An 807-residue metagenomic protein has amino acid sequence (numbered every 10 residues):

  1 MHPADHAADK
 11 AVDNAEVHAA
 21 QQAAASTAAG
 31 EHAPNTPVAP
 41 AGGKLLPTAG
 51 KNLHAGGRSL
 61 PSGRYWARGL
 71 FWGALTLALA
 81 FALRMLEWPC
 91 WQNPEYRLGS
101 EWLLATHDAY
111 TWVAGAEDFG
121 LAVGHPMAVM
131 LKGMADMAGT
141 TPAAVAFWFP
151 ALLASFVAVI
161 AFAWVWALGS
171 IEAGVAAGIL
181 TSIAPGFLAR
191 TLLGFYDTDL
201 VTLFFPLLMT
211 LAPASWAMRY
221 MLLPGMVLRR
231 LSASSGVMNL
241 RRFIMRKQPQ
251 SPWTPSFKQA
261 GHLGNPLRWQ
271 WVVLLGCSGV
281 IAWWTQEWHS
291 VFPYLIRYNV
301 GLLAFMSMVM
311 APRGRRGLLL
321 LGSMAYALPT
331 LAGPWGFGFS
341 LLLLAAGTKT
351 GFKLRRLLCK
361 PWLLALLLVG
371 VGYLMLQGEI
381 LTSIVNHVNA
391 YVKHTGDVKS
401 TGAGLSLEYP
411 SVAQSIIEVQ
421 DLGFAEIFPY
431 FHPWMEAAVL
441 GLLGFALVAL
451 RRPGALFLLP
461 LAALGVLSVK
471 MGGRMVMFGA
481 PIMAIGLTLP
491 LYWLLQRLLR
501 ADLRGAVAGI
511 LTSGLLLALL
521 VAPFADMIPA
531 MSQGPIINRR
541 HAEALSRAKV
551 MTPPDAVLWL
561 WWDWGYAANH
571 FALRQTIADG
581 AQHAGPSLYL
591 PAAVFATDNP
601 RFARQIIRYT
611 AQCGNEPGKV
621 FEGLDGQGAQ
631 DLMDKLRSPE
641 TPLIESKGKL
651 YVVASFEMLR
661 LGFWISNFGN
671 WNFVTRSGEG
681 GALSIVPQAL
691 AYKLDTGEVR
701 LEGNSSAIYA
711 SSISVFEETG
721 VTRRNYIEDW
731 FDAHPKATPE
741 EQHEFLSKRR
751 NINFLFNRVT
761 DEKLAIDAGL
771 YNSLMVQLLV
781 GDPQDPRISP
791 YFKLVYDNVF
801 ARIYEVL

Functional and structural regions predicted by a protein language model:
M1-H6, K10-A24, A28, H32-Y96 (+7 more regions): Start-transfer (signal-anchor) and selected internal transmembrane alpha helices of multi-pass inner/ER membrane
Y65-T106, I179-I183, Q286, P329-T330 (+2 more regions): Transmembrane signal-anchor helices characteristic of membrane glycosylation enzymes that use polyprenol
T76-M85, F149-W164, E172-F243, R268-V309 (+3 more regions): Membrane-embedded helix bundles of polyisoprenyl
D108-T141, W148, L152, D199: Short hydrophobic/aromatic helix or loop-helix immediately within or flanking a transmembrane segment in polytopic
D136, N386-A437: Juxtamembrane membrane-water interface segments that cap and precede transmembrane helices
L302-P312, L343-R356, E426-R452, F754: Hydrophobic, aromatic-rich transmembrane alpha-helices and their immediate juxtamembrane boundary segments
F337-A345, L458-D502: Hydrophobic/aromatic-rich transmembrane helices and adjacent perimembrane loops
G505-L807: Extracytoplasmic
